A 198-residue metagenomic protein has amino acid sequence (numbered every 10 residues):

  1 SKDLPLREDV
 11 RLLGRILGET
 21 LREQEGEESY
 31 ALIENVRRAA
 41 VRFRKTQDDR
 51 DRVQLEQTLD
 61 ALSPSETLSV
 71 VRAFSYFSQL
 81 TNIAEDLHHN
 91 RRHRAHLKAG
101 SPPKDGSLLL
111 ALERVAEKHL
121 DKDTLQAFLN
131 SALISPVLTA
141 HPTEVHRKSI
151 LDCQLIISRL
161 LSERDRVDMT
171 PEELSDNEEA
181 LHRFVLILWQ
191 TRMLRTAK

Functional and structural regions predicted by a protein language model:
S1-K198: Often metal-dependent polyanion-binding catalytic scaffolds in large enzymes
